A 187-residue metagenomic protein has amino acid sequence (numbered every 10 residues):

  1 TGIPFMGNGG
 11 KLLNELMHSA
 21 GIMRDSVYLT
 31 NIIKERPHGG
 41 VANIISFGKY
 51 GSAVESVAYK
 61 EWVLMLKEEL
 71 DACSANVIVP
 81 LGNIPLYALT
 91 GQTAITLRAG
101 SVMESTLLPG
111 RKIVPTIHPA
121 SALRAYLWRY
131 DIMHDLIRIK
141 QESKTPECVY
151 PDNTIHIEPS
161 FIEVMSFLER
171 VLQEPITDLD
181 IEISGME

Functional and structural regions predicted by a protein language model:
T1-P146: A polyanion-binding, active-site-adjacent surface
I132-E187: N-terminal accessory regions of nucleic-acid-interacting proteins
